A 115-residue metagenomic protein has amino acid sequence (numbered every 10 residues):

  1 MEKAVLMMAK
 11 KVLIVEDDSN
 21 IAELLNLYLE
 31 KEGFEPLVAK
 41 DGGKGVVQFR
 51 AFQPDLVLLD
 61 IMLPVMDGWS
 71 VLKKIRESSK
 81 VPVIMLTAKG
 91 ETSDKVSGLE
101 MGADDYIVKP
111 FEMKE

Functional and structural regions predicted by a protein language model:
E2-E115: N-terminal/domain-start alpha-helical segments
